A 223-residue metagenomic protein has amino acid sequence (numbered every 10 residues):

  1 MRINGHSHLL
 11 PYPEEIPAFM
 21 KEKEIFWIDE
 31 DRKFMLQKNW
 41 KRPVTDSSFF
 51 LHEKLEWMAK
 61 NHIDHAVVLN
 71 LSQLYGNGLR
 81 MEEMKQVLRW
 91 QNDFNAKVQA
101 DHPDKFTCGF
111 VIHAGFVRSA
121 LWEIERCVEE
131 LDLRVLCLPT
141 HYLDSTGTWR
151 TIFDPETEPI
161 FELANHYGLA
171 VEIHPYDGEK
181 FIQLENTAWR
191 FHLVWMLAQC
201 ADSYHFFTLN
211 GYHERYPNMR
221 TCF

Functional and structural regions predicted by a protein language model:
M1-F223: Helix-coil boundary/capping segments in enzymes
